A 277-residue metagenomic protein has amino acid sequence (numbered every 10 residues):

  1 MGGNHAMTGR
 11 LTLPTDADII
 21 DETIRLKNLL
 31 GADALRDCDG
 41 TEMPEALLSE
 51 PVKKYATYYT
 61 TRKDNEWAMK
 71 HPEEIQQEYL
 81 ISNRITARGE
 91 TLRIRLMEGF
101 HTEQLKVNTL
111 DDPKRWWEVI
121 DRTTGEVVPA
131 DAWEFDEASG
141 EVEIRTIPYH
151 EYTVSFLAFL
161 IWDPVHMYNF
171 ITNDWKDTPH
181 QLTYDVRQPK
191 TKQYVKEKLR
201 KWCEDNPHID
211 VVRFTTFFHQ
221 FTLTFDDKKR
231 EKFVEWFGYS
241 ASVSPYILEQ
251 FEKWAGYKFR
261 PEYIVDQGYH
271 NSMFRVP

Functional and structural regions predicted by a protein language model:
M1-P277: Glycan-processing catalytic domains of CAZymes
